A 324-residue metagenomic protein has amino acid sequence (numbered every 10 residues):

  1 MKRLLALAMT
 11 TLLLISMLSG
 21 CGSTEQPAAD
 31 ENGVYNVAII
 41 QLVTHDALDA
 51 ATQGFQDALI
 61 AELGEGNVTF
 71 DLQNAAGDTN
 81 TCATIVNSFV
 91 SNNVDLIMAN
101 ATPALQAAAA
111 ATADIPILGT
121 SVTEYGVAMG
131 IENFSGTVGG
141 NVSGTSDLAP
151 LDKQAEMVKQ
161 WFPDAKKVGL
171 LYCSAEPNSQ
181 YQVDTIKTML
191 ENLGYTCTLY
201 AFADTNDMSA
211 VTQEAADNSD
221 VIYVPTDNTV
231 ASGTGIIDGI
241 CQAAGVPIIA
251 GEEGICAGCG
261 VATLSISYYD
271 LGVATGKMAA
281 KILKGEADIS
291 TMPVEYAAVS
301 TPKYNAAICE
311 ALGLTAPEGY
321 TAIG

Functional and structural regions predicted by a protein language model:
M1-N36, A61, E65: Short, low-complexity disordered leader/linker segments with a strong preference for bacterial N-terminal type II
D30, Y125-K167, I266-A287: Hydrophobic alpha-helical segments within soluble ligand-binding/sensing domains
E31-E62, D71-T81, A175-S179, D227-S232: Extracytoplasmic "Venus flytrap"
V37, F55, S143-L190, D288 (+1 more regions): An alpha-beta-alpha
Q56, A61-C82, N141, M189-T205: Short beta-strand elements in bilobed, periplasmic/extracellular small-molecule ligand-binding domains
D71-N133, V224-G251: Beta-alpha junction/loop-to-helix N-cap segments that form part of ligand/metal-binding clefts
P177-V246, E252: Pocket-lining segment of extracytoplasmic ligand-binding domains
I255-A307: Flexible loop/turn connectors
